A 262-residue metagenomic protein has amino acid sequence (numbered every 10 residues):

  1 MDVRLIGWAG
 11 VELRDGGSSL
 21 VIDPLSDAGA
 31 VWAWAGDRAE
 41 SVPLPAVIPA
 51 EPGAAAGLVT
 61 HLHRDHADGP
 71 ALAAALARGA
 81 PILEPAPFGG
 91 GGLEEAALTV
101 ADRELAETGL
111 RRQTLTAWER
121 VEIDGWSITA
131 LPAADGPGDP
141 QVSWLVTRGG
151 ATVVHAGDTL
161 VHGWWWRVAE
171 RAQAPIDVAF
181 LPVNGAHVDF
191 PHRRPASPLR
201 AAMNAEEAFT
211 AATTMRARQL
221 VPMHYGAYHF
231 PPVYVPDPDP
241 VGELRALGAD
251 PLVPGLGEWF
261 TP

Functional and structural regions predicted by a protein language model:
M1-P43, V235, A246, E258: Zn-dependent metallo-beta-lactamase
L5-G16, E119-D177, P198-L199: Catalytic core of the metallo-beta-lactamase
S18, A77-P81, R216-Q219, A249: A short helix->loop->beta-strand "cap" motif at the edges of active sites that frequently abuts
S18-L62, G69-A74, G136-G138, V161-P175: Pre-active-site segment of Zn-dependent metallo-hydrolases
I22-L25, G53-D65, L83-P87, V154-T159 (+3 more regions): Active-site neighborhood of phospho(di)ester-bond hydrolases with catalytic His/Asp-centered motifs
D27-G29, L62-A67, G89-L93, E119-E122 (+5 more regions): Active-site environment of divalent metal-dependent phosphoester hydrolases
E84-A151, G242-P262: Metallo-beta-lactamase
P87, G163-L256: Cap/insert and terminal regions of metallo-dependent hydrolase folds
